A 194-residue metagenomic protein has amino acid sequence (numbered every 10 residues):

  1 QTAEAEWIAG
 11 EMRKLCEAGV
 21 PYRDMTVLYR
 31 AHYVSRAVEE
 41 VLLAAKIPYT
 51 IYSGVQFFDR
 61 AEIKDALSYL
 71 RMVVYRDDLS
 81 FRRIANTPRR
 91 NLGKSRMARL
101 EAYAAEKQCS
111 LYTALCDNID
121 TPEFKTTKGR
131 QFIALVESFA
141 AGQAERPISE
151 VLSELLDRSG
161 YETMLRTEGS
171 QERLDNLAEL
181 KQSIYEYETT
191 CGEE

Functional and structural regions predicted by a protein language model:
Q1-E4, I8-E11, A31-V34, V38 (+7 more regions): Helical mechanochemical/support elements of P-loop NTPase systems and associated helical scaffolds
Q1-P48, R71-Y75, E106, E145: Helicase P-loop NTPase motor core
P21, S80, P88, A114-E194: Accessory C-terminal helicase-associated subdomains
L43-I47, V55-P88: Conserved short internal alpha-helix adjacent to the catalytic or cofactor-binding core of large enzyme scaffolds
A98-A104: C-terminal helical "lid" of AAA+/P-loop NTPase domains
A104-N118: A short beta-strand-loop micro-motif that forms or neighbors metal/cofactor- and ligand-binding patches at active-site
